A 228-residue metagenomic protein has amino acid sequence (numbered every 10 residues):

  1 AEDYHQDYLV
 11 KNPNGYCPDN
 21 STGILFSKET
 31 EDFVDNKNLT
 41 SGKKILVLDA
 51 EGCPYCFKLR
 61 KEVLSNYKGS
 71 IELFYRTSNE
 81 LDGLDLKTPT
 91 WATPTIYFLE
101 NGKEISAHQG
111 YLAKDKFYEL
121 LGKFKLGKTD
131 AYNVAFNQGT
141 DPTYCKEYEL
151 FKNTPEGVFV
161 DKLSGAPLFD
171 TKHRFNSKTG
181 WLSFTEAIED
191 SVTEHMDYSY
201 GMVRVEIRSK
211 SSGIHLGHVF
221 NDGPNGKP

Functional and structural regions predicted by a protein language model:
A1-D35, K61, K125-P228: Flexible coil/turn and secondary-structure edge motifs
T30-K43, L81-L86: A short beta-strand-turn-helix
K44, D49-Y55, A92, L163: Short pre-active-site segment immediately N-terminal to redox-active cysteine/selenocysteine motifs in thiol-based
V47-D49, K68-G83: Thiol-based oxidoreductase modules, predominantly thioredoxin-like and allied folds used for disulfide exchange
C56-G69: Typically the conserved alpha-helix immediately C-terminal to a functionally engaged Cys/Sec in thioredoxin-like
L84-T93, S106-L112: Thiol/disulfide oxidoreductase modules built on the thioredoxin-like
K87-F98, V203-V205: Structural micro-motif
F98-K125: Non-catalytic, surface beta->alpha helical segment in thiol-disulfide oxidoreductase systems
